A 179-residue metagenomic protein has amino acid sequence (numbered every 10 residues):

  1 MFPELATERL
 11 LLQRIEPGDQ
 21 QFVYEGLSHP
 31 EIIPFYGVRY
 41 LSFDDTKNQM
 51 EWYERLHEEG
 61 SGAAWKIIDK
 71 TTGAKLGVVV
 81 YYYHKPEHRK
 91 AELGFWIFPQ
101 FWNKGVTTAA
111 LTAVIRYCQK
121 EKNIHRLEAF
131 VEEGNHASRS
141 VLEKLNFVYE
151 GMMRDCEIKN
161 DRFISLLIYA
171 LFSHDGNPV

Functional and structural regions predicted by a protein language model:
M1-P34, A64, I68-V179: Acyl-donor (CoA/ACP) binding surface of acyl/acetyltransferases
E31-W52: Conserved GNAT-fold acetyl-CoA-binding loop/helix
F43-D44, H57, G176-N177: A short hydrophobic/aromatic micro-motif that marks alpha-helical segments and, especially, helix-coil
W52-L56, Y117: A generic secondary-structure signal
R55-G60, F147: Short loop/turn motifs at secondary-structure junctions and domain boundaries
